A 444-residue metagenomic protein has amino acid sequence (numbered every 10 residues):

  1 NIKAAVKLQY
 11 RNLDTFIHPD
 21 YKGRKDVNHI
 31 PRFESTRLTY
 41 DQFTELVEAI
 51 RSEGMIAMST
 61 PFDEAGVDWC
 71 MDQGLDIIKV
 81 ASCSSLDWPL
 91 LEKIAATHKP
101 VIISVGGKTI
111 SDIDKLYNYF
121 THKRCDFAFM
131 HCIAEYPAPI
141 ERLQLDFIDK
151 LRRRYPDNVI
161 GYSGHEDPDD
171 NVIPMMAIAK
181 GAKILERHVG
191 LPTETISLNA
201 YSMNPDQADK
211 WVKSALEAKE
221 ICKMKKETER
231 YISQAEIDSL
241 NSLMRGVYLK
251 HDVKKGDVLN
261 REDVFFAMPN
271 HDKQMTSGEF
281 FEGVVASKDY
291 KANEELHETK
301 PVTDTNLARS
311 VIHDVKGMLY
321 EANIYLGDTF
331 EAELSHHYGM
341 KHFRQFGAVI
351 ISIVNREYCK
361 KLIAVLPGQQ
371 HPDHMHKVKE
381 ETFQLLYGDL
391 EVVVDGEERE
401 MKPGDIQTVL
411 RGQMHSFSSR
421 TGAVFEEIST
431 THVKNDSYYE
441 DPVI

Functional and structural regions predicted by a protein language model:
N1-R309: Catalytic cores and adjacent flexible loops of soluble metabolic enzymes that perform enolate/carbanion chemistry on
F129, D304-C359, P442-I444: A short, N-terminal "cap"/entry segment at the start of jelly-roll beta-barrel domains of the cupin/DSBH fold
G256, N293, L366-Q369, G404-I406 (+2 more regions): Tight coil/turn sites that cap or link beta-strands
R344-Q345, C359-V378: Conserved short histidine dyad/triad with adjacent acidic residue
L366-P367, K377-D395: Glycine- and acidic-residue-biased ligand/ion/polar-headgroup-sensing regions
T382, G396-M414: Short acidic-glycine-tyrosine-enriched beta hairpin
S418-I444: Double-stranded beta-helix
